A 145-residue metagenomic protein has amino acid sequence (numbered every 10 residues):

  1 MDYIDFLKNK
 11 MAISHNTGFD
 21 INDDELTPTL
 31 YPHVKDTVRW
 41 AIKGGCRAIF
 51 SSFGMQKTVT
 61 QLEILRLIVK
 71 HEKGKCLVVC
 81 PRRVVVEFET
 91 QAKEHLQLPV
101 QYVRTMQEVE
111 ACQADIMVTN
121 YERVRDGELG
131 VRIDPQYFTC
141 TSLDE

Functional and structural regions predicted by a protein language model:
M1-S51, M55-E145: SF2 helicase/translocase NTPase motor core, specifically the RecA-like lobe 1 inter-motif segment between Walker
